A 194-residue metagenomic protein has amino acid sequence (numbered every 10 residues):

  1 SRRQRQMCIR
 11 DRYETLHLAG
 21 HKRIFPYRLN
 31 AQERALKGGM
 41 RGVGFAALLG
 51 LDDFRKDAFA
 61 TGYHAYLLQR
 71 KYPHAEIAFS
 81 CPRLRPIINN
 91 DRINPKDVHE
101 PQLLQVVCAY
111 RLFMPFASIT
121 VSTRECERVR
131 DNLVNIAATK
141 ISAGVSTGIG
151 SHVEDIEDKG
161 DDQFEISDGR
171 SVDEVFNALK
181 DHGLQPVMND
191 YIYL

Functional and structural regions predicted by a protein language model:
S1-I9: Single conserved hydrophobic/aromatic residue that forms the stacking wall/gate of nucleotide- or nucleobase-binding
R10-L51: Loop-centered beta-sheet repeat module
E14-K22, D57-T61, D155-K159: Short low-complexity, flexible loop/linker segments enriched in glycine and/or proline with clustered acidic
K22-I24, L49-H64, S122-R124, N132: Active-site glycine- and acidic-residue-rich loops that bind and position anionic ligands or nucleotide-like cofactors
I24-Q32, G62, V98-L104: A general structural motif
E33-L36, G62, Y66, R111: A structural alpha-helix within SAM-dependent methyltransferase catalytic domains
F59, Q69-L194: Auxiliary Fe-S-binding modules of radical SAM enzymes
